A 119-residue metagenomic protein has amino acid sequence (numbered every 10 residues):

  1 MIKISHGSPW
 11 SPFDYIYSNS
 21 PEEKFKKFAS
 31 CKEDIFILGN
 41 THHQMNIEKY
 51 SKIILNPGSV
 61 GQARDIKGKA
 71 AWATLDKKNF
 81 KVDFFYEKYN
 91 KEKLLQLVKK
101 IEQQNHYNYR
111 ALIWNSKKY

Functional and structural regions predicted by a protein language model:
M1-I35: Conserved catalytic scaffold of divalent metal-dependent phosphoesterases
K3-S5, E33, T41-K49, T74-K77: Functionally constrained cores in energy, signaling, and assembly domains
S5, I37, I53-L55: Hydrophobic/aromatic beta-strand patches that form the interior of the parallel beta-sheet core in alpha/beta enzyme
W10-P12, I35-E48, Q62-K67: Active-site environment of divalent metal-dependent phosphoester hydrolases
P21-K26, N40-H43, A70: A generic local structural motif
A29-S30, L38, N56-S59: Short secondary-structure boundary micro-motifs
I47-Y119: Acidic, His/Gly-rich catalytic cores of divalent-metal-dependent hydrolytic chemistry
